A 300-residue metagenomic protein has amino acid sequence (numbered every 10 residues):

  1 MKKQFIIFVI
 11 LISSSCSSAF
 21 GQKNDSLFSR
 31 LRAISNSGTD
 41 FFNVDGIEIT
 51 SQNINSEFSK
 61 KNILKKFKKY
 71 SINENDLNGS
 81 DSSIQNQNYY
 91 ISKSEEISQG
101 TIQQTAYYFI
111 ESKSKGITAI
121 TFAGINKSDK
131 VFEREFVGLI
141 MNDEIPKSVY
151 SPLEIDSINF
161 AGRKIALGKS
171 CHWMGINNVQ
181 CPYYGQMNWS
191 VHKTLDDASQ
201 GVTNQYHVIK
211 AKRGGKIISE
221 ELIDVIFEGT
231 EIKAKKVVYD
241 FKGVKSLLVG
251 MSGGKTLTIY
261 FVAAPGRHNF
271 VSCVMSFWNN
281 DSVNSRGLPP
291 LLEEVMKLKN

Functional and structural regions predicted by a protein language model:
M1-L27: Bacterial Sec-dependent N-terminal signal peptides
Q22-L31, T121-C171, H268-N300: Surface-exposed amphipathic alpha-helical segments
K23-S114, R213-N269: Signature of long, low-cysteine stretches enriched in small and polar/charged residues
I63, F67, S71, I140 (+4 more regions): Hydrophobic, Leu/Ile/Phe/Ala-enriched alpha-helical segments that form helix-helix packing faces
I91, T118-T121, W173: Short hydrophobic/aromatic-rich beta-strand segments that constitute the beta-sheet cores of beta-sandwich/beta-barrel
I97-Q103, A119-K127: Charged interaction segments
Y107-I120, Q180-P182, Q186: Amphipathic N-proximal alpha-helical interface segments
D156-K236, T256-I259: Flexible, glycine-rich surface segments
